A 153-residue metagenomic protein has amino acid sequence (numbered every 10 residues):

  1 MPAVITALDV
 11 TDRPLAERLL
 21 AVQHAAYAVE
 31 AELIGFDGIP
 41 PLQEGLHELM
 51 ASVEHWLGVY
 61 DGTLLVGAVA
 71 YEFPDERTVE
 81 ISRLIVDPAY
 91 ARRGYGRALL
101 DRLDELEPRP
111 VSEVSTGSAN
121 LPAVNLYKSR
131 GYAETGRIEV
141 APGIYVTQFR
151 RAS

Functional and structural regions predicted by a protein language model:
M1-E17: Conserved N-terminal entry element of GNAT/NAT acetyltransferase domains
V10-R13, A21-L49: Conserved GNAT-fold acetyl-CoA-binding loop/helix
H47-G58, E80: A short helix-loop-beta-strand connector motif used in the catalytic cores of GNAT acetyltransferases and, in some
G58, L64-F73, T78-I85: Conserved beta-strand in the GNAT
V59, Y90, G94-R102: Conserved acetyl-CoA pyrophosphate-binding loop and the N-cap/start of the following alpha-helix in GNAT-like
A91, V114-V124, V140-Y145: Conserved beta-strand-loop-alpha-helix junction that forms the acyl-donor binding cleft
L100, E107-A119: Conserved GNAT acetyl-CoA-binding A-motif
Y127, Y132: Conserved active-site tyrosine of GNAT-family acetyltransferases
